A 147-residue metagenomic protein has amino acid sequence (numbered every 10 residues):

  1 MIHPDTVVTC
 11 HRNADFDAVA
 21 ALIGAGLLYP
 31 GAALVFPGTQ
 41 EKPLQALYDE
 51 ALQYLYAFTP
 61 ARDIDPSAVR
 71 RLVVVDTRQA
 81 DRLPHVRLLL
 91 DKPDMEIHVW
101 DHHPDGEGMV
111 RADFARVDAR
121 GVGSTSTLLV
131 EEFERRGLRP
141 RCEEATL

Functional and structural regions predicted by a protein language model:
M1-L147: Replace "Mg2+/Mn2+-dependent" with "divalent metal-dependent
